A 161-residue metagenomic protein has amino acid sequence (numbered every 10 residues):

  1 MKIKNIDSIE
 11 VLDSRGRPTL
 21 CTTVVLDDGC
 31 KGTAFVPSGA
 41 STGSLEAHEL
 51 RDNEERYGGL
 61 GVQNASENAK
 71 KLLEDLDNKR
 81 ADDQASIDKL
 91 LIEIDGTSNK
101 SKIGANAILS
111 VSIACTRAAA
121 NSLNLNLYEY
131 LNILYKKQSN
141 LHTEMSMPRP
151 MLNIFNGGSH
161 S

Functional and structural regions predicted by a protein language model:
M1, I9, K100-K102, A120 (+1 more regions): Residue-level signal for helical boundary/lining positions with a hydrophobic bias
M1-T19: Short, Gly/Pro- and small/polar-rich lid/capping loops
S8-V11, K100, I108, E144: Short glycine-aspartate micro-motif
P18, N106, S159-H160: Gly/Ser/Thr-rich beta-alpha loop segments that engage phosphate groups in nucleotides
L20-V24: Short beta-strand scaffold segments in enzyme catalytic cores
D27-G29: Glycine-centered tight beta-turn/hairpin loop motif at sheet-sheet or coil-to-beta transitions
F35-H48, L125-S161: Flexible glycine-/small-residue-enriched beta->alpha junction loops that bind anionic phosphate/pyrophosphate groups
A40-L125, E129: Metal- or metallocofactor-binding catalytic centers and their adjacent structured scaffolds across diverse enzyme
